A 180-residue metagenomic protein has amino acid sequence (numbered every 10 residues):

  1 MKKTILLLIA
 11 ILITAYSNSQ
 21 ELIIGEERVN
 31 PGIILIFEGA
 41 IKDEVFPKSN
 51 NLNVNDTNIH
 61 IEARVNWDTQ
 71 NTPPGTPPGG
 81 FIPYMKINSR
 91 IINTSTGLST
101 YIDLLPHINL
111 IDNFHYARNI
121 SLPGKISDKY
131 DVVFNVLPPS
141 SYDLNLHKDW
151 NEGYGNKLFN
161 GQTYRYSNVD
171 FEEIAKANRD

Functional and structural regions predicted by a protein language model:
T4-Y16: Sec-dependent N-terminal signal peptides
Q20-N55: Short, compositionally biased P/S/T/A/G/V-rich stretches that sit at domain boundaries
I61-G80: Short amphipathic, basic-aromatic surface patches that mediate peripheral association with negatively charged
G79-S99: Extended low-complexity, serine/threonine- and proline-enriched intrinsically disordered segments
Y101-L110: Solvent-exposed serine/threonine-rich low-complexity stretches and specific carbohydrate-binding patches
L110-N119: Aromatic sugar-binding surface patches on proteins that engage polysaccharides or sugar-phosphate polymers
V136-N151: Short acidic/polar inter-strand loop motif in beta-rich domains
Q162-D180: Compositionally biased low-complexity segments at domain edges in trafficked proteins and select soluble regulators
